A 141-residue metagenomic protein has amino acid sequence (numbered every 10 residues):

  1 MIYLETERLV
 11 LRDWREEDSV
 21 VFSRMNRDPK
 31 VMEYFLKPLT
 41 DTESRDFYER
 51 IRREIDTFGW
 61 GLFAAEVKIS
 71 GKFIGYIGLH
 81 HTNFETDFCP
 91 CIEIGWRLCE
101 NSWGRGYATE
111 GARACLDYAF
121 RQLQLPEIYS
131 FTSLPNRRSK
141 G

Functional and structural regions predicted by a protein language model:
M1-Y34, A64-G141: Acyl-donor (CoA/ACP) binding surface of acyl/acetyltransferases
K30-I51, G61-F63: Conserved GNAT-fold acetyl-CoA-binding loop/helix
E54-F58: Short loop/turn motifs at secondary-structure junctions and domain boundaries
